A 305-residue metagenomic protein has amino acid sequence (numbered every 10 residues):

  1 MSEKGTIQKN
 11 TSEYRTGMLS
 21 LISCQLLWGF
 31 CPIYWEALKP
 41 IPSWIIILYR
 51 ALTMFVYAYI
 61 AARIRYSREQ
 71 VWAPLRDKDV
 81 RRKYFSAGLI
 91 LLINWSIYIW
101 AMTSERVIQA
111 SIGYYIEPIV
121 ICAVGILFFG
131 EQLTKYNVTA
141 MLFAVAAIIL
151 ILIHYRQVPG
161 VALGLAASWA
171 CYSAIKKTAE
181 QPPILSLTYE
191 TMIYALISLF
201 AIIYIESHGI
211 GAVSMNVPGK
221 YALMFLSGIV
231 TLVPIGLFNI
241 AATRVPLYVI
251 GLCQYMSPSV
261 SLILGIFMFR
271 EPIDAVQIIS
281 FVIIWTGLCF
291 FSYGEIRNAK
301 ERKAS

Functional and structural regions predicted by a protein language model:
M1-S23, V56-Y84, K135, M192-M224 (+2 more regions): Membrane-interface interhelical linkers
S2-I45, I149-T178, A304-S305: Glycine-/small-residue-enriched transmembrane alpha-helix faces in small-molecule transporters and effluxers
S2-K4, A51, Y255-S305: C-terminal-most transmembrane helix of multi-pass membrane proteins
I22, L26-F30, Y34, F85-M102 (+4 more regions): Hydrophobic alpha-helical transmembrane segments of multi-pass membrane transport proteins, especially secondary
G29-V56, Q109, C171-L196: Juxtamembrane helix-loop-helix junctions in multi-pass membrane proteins
L38, I46, A101-M102, L127-F129 (+5 more regions): Hydrophobic/aromatic residues within transmembrane alpha-helices of multi-pass small-molecule transporters
W100, E117-Y136, S259-I278: C-terminal transmembrane-helix exit sites in multi-pass transporters
S111-I116, P183-I193, L232-F267: Helix-helix packing/entry segments at the starts of transmembrane helices
